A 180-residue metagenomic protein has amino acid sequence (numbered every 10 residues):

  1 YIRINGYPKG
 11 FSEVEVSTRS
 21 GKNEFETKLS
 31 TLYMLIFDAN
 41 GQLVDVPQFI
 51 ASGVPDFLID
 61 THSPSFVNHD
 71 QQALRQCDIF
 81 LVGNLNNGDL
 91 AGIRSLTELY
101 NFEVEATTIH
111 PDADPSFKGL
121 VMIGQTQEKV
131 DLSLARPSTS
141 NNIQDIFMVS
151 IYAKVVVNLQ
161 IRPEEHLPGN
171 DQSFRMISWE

Functional and structural regions predicted by a protein language model:
Y1-R3, T61, I177-E180: Short, intrinsically disordered, charge-balanced linker/junction segments flanking boundaries in proteins
P8-H166: Short, low-hydrophobicity acidic/polar segments
E164-E180: Short helix-loop boundary/capping segments
